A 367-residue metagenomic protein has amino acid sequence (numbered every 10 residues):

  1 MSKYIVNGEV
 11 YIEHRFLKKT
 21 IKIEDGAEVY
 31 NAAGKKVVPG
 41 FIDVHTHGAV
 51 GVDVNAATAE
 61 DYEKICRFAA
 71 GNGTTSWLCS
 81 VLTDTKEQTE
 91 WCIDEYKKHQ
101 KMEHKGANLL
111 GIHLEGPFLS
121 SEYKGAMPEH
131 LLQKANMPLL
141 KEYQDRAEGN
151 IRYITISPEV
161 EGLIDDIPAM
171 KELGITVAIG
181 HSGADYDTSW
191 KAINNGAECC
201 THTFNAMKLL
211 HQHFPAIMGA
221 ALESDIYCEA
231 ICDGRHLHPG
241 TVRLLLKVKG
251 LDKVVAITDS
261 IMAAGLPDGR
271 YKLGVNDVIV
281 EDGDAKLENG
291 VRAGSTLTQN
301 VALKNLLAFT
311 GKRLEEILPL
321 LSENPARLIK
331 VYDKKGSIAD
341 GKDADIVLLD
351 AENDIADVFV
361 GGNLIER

Functional and structural regions predicted by a protein language model:
M1-N31, F359, L364: N-terminal metal-binding scaffold of metallo-dependent hydrolase/deaminase domains
K3-N7, D25-E63, R67: Replace "His-x-His-based motif
G8, R327, S337-R367: C-terminal cap of metal-dependent C-N hydrolases
G34, H45, A69, L114 (+5 more regions): Conserved, mostly hydrophobic/aromatic
H47, E63-C92, A107-S120, A147-E159 (+4 more regions): Divalent metal-dependent hydrolysis catalytic cores, especially in the metallo-beta-lactamase
F68-W77, S120-E148, W190-T203, F214-Y227 (+1 more regions): Active-site gating loops and adjacent loop-to-helix segments of metal-dependent hydrolytic enzymes
K141, D145-L266: Active-site core of metal-dependent hydrolases
I217-A230, K247-T258, A264-L348: His/Asp/Glu-enriched, well-ordered alpha-helical/loop segment that forms or immediately abuts the divalent-metal
